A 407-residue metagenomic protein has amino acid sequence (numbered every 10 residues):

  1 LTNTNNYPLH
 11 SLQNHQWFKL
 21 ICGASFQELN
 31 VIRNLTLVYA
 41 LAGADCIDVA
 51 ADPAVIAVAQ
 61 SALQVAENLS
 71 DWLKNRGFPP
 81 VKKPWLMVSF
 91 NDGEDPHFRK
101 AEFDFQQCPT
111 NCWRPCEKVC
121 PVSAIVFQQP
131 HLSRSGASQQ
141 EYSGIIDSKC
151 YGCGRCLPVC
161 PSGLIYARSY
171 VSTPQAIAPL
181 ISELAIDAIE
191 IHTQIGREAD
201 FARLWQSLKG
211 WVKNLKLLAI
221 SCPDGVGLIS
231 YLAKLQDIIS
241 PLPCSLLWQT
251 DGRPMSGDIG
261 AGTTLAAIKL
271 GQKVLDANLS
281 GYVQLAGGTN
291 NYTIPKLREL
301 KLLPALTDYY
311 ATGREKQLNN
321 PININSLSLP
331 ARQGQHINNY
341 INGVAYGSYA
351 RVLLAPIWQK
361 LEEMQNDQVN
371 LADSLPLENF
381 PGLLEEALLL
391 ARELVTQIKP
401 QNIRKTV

Functional and structural regions predicted by a protein language model:
L1-C22, W72-K83, V407: N-terminal amphipathic alpha-helix/helix-capping segment at the start of soluble metabolic enzymes
S11-V58, P174-I177, I181-I186, G196-E198 (+3 more regions): Conserved N-terminal beta1-alpha1 strand-loop-helix module at the mouth
Q16-V31, D92-T110, L164-S172: Active-site mouth loops of central-metabolism enzymes
R33, A44-D45, A51, P158 (+4 more regions): Conserved mixed alpha/beta catalytic, RNA-binding, or beta-rich assembly cores of soluble enzyme, regulatory
I56-V88, Q206-L217, K269-N278: Alpha-helix-loop-beta-strand connector modules within alpha/beta enzyme cores
W113-S138, S143-I145, R155-V171: Iron-sulfur cluster-binding cysteine motifs and their immediate structural context in ferredoxin-like electron-transfer
L303-L306, I337-V407: C-terminal functional modules
N319-N325: Intrinsic-disorder-associated, low-complexity terminal segments enriched in Asp/Asn/His/Tyr and depleted of Lys/Arg
